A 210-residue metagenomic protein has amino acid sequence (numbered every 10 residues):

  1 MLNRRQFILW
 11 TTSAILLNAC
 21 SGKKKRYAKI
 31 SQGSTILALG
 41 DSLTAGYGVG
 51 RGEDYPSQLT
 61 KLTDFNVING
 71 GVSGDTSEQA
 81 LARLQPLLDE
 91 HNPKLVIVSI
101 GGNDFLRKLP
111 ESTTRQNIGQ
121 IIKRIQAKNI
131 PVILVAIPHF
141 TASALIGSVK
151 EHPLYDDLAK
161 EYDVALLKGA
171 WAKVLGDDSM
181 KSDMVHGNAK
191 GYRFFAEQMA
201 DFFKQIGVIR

Functional and structural regions predicted by a protein language model:
M1-I15, S21: N-terminal secretory signal peptides and thylakoid transit peptides that target proteins across membranes
R5, A28-T35, T63, K190-Y192 (+1 more regions): Catalytic-site microenvironment of enzymes that process N-acetyl-hexosamine-containing cell-wall polysaccharides
I8, S21-K29, G119, L134 (+1 more regions): Domain-scale detector for complete catalytic domains at protein termini or as standalone homologs
L16, I68, I133: Conserved Rossmann-like nucleotide-binding pocket used by diverse enzymes that bind dinucleotide cofactors
L17, S21-K23, L166-L167: Short, motif-level signal for alpha-helix interfacial/capping segments enriched in acidic residues and aromatics/proline
S21-N92: Serine-esterase "nucleophile elbow" of acetyl-processing enzymes
K61-L62, A82-R210: Alpha-helical cap/lid subdomain in secreted, periplasmic, or secretory-pathway luminal O-acyl-processing enzymes
